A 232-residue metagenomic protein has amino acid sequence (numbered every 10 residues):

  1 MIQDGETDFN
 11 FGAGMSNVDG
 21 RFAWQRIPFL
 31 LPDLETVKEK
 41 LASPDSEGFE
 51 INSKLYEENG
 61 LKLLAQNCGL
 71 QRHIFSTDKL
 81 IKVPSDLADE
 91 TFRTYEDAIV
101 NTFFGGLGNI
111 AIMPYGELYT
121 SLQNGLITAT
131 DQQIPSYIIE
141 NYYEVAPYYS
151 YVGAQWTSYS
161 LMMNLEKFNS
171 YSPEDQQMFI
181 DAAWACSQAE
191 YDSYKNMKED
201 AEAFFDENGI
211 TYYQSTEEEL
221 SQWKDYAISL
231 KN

Functional and structural regions predicted by a protein language model:
M1-T36, E57, L61-N232: N-terminal secretory/targeting leader peptides
L34-K54: A gly/proline- and charged-residue-enriched helix-loop-helix capping module
